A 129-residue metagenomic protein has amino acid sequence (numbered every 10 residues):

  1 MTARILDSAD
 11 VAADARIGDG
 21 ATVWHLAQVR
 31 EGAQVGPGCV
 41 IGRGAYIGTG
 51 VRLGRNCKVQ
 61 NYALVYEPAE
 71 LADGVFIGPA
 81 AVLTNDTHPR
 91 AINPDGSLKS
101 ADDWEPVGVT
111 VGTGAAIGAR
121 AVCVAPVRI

Functional and structural regions predicted by a protein language model:
M1-D7, A12-A15, T22-I129: Flexible, glycine/small-residue-enriched loop-and-beta-strand segment within the central core of proteins
